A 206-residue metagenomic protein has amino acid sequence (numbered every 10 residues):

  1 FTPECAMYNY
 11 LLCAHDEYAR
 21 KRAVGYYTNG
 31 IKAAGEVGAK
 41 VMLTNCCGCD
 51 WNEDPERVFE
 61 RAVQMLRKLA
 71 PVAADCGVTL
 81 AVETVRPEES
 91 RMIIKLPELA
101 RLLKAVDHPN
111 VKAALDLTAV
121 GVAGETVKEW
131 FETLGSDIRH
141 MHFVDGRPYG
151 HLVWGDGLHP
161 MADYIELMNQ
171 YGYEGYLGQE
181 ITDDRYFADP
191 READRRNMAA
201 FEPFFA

Functional and structural regions predicted by a protein language model:
F1-N9: A short glycine/small-residue-enriched secondary-structure motif
M7, C47-D50, T84-E88, L117-A119 (+2 more regions): Active-site-proximal loop/turn and secondary-structure-junction residues that shape catalytic pockets, frequently
Y10-K112, V122: Active-site acidic/histidine proton-transfer and metal-coordination neighborhood in alpha/beta enzyme cores
G38-K40, I93-L115, A119-A206: Histidine-acidic metal/acid-base catalytic patches
